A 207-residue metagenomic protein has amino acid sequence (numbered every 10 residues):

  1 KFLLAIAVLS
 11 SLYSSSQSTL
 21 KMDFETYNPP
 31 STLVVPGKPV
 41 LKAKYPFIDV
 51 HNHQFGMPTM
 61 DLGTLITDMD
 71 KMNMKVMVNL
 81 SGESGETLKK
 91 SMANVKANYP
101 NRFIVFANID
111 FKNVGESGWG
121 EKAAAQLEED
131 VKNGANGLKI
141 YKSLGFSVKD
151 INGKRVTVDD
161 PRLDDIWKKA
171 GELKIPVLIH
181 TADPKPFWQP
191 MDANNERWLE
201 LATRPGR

Functional and structural regions predicted by a protein language model:
L3-S11: Bacterial N-terminal signal peptides
I6, N79-G82, V105-D110: A generic structural motif
V8, V40-K42, G171: Residue-level detector of alpha-helix boundary/anchor positions
L12-S16: Sec/Tat signal peptide C-region and signal peptidase I cleavage site
Q17-N101: An N-terminally biased module of ancient metal coordination in phosphate/nucleic-acid-related enzymes
S18-T19, K38, L88-R207: Active-site gating/metal-coordination segments in enzymes
